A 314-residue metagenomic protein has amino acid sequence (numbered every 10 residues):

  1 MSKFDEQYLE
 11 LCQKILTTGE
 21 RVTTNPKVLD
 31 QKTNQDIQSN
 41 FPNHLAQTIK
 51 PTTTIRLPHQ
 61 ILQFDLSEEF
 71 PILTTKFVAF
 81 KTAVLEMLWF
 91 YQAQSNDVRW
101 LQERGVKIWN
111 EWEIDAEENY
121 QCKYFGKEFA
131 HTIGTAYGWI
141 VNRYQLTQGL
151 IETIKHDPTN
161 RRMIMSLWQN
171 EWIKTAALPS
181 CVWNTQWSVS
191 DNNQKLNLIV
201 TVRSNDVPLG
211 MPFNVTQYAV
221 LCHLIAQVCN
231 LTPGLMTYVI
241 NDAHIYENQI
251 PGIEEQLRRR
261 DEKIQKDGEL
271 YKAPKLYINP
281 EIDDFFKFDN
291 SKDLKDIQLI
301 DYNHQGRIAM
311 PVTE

Functional and structural regions predicted by a protein language model:
M1-E314: Terminal, non-catalytic protein-protein interaction segments that mediate quaternary/complex assembly
